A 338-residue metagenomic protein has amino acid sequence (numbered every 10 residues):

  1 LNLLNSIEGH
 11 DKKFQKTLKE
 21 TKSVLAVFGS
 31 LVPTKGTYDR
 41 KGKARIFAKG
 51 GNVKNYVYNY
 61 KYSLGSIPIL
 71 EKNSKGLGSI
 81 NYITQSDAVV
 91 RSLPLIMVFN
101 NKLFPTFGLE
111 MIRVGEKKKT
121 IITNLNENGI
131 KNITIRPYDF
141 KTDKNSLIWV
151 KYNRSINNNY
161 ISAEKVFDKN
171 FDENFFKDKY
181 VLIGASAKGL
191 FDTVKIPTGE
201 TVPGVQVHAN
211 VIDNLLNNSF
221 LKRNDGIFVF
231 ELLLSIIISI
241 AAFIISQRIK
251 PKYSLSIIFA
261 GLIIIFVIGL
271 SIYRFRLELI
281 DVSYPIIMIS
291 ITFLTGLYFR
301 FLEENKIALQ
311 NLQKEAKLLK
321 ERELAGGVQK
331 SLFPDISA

Functional and structural regions predicted by a protein language model:
L1-Y138, F176-S256: Non-transmembrane functional regions of envelope-associated proteins
N2-S6, N157-V166: Short, flexible loop segments at the rims of nucleotide/cofactor-binding pockets, characterized by
D11, N101-P105, V205, Y284-L294 (+2 more regions): Generic structural signal for well-ordered, non-membrane alpha-helical segments in soluble metabolic enzymes
E20, N145, K151, K177-D178 (+1 more regions): A general structural motif
K141-I161: Active-site Gly/Thr loop motif
K165-N174: Surface-exposed ligand/attachment interfaces on beta-rich extracellular proteins
N214-Q313: Transmembrane alpha-helices and their extracellular/periplasmic helix-loop junctions in integral membrane proteins
T295-A338: Regulatory cytosolic signal-relay segments
